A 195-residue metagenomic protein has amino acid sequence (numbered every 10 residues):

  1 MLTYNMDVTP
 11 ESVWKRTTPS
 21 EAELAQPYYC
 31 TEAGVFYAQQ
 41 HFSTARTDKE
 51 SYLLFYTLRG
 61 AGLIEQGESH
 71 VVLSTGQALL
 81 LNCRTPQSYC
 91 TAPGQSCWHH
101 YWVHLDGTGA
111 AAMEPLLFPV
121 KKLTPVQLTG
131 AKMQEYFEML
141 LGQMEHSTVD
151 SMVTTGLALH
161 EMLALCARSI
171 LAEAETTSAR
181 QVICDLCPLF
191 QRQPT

Functional and structural regions predicted by a protein language model:
M1-V72, Q77, T124: Generic protein-terminus/edge-of-domain signal
Y29-E32, L53-Y56, D106-G109, K132-Y136 (+2 more regions): Amphipathic, well-ordered alpha-helical segments in soluble domains
Q40, A61-L63, L79, R84-C90 (+1 more regions): Histidine-centered metal-chelating micro-motifs
T44-A45, A111-F118, T176: Short, charged, solvent-exposed linker or helix-capping segments at domain edges/interfaces that act as flexible hinges
H70, R84-G109: Ligand-binding loop in jelly-roll beta-barrel domains
P115-E138: Aromatic/histidine-rich interaction motifs
L128, E145-A158, T177-R180: All-alpha amphipathic helical-bundle segments outside canonical DNA-binding/catalytic cores that form hydrophobic
M139-S151, L163-E175, D185-T195: Basic, amphipathic alpha-helical hairpins
